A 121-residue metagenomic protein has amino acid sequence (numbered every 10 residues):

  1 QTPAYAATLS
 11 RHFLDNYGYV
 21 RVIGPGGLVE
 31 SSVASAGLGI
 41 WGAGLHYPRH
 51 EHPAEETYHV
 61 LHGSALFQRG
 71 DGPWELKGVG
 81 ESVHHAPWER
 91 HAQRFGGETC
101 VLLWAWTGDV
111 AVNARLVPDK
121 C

Functional and structural regions predicted by a protein language model:
Q1-S32: A short, N-terminal "cap"/entry segment at the start of jelly-roll beta-barrel domains of the cupin/DSBH fold
G18-G26, A34-H52, P73-W74, A86-W88: Conserved short histidine dyad/triad with adjacent acidic residue
V33, T57-H59, G70-R90: Short acidic-glycine-tyrosine-enriched beta hairpin
L45-Y47, G63-Q68: Short beta-strand segments in beta-sandwich/barrel cores
P53-A65: Short, basic/aromatic beta-hairpin or loop at an interaction surface
G96-C121: Double-stranded beta-helix
